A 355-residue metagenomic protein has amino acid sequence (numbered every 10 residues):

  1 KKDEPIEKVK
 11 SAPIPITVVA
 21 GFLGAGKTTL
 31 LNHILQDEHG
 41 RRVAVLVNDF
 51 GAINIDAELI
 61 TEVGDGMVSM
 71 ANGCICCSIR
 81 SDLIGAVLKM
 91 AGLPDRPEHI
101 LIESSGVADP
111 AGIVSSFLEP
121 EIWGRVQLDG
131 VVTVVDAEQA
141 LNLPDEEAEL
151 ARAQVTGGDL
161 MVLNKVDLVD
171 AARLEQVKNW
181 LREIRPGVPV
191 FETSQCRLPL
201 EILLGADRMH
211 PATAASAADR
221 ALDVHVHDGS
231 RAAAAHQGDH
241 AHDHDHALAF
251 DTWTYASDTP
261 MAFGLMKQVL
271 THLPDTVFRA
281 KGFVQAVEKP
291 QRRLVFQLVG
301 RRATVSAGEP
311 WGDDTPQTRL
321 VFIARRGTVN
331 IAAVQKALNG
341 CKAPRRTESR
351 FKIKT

Functional and structural regions predicted by a protein language model:
K1-K8, A153, L168-T318, R326-T355: C-terminal accessory "lid"/substrate-recognition subdomains
D3-A25, T29-D145: Nucleotide-state-sensitive switch-loop elements of NTP-binding domains
L30, D82, A86, G112-S116 (+3 more regions): Alpha-helical scaffold elements adjacent to nucleotide-binding pockets in ATP/GTP-utilizing enzyme cores
A44, H99-L101, V126-V135, V155-V166 (+1 more regions): Conserved beta-strand/loop subsegment of P-loop NTPase cores
Q139-L141, D145-G157, L163: Flexible active-site lid/hinge loop adjacent to a nucleotide/diphosphate and Mg2+-phosphate binding pocket
